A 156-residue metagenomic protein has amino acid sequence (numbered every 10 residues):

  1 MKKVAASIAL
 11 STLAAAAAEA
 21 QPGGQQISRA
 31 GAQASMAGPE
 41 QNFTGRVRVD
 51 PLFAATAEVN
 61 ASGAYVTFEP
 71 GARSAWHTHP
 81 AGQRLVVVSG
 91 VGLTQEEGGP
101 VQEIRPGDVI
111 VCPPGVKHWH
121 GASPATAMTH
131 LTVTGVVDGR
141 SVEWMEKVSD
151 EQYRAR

Functional and structural regions predicted by a protein language model:
M1-V4: Positively charged n-region of N-terminal signal peptides that target proteins for export
S7-A15: Bacterial N-terminal signal peptides
E19-N60, S141-R156: A short, N-terminal "cap"/entry segment at the start of jelly-roll beta-barrel domains of the cupin/DSBH fold
G63, A125-W144: A short hydrophobic beta-strand segment most commonly corresponding to one strand of the jelly-roll/cupin
Y65-E69, T78-T94, V133-G135: Short, conserved beta-strand element in jelly-roll/cupin
S74-W76, T94-Q95, K117-S123: Short beta-strand His + acidic residue motifs that chelate non-heme Fe in jelly-roll/DSBH and cupin folds
G98-G115: Short acidic-glycine-tyrosine-enriched beta hairpin
